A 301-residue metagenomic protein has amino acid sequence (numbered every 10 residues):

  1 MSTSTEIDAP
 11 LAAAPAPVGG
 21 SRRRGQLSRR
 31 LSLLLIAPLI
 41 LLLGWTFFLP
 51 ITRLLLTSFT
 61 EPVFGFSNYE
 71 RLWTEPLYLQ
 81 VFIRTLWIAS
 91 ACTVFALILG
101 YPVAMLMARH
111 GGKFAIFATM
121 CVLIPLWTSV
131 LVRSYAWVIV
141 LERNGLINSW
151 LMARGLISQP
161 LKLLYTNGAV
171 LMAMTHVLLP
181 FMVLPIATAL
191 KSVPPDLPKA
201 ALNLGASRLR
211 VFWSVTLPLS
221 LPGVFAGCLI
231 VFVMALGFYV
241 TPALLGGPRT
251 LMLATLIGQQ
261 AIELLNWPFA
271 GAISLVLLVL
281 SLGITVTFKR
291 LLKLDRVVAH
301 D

Functional and structural regions predicted by a protein language model:
S2-V18, A187-L202, G271-D301: C-terminal transmembrane helix and the adjacent membrane-cytosol boundary/short C-terminal tail of inner/organellar
D8, A13, G20-L31, Y69-Y78 (+1 more regions): Interhelical loop and adjacent transmembrane-helix boundary motif in polytopic membrane transport permeases
A13-R53, I116, M120: N-terminal signal-anchor/first transmembrane alpha helix
S21-G25, F66, S134-T175, L209 (+1 more regions): Membrane-interfacial helix termini and adjacent extracytoplasmic/periplasmic loops of multi-pass transporters
R29, L33, L56-V94, Q159-P160 (+1 more regions): Periplasmic/extracellular loop-to-transmembrane helix junction in inner-membrane transport proteins
I36-W45, V94, M120, I124 (+4 more regions): Transmembrane alpha-helices
I40-Q80, V140, N144-G145, W150 (+2 more regions): Short membrane-interfacial helix/loop motifs at transmembrane-helix boundaries
A91-L123, I139, K191, D196-P198 (+1 more regions): Transmembrane-helix boundary motif in ABC transporter permease subunits
